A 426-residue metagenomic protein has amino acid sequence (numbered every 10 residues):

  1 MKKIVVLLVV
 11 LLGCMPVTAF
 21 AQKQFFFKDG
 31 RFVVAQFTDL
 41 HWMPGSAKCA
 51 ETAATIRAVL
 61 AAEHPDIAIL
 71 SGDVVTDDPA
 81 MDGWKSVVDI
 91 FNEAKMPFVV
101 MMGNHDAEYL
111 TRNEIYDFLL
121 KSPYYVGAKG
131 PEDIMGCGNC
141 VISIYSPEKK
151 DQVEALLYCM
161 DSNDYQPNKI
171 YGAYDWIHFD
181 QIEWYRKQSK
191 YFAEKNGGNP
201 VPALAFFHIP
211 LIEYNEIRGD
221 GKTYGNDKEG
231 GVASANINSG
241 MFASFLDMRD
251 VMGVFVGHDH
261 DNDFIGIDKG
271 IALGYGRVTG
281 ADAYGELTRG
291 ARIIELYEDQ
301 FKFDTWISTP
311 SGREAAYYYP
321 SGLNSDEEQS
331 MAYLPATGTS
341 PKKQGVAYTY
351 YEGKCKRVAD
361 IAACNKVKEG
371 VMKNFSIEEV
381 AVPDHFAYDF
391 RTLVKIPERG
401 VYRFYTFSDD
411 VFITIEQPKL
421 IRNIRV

Functional and structural regions predicted by a protein language model:
F20-S86: N-terminal active-site segment of His-dependent metallophosphoesterases
K23, F37, V141-S146, D151 (+3 more regions): Binuclear metal-dependent phosphoesterase catalytic core
A35-A53, V75-D82, Y124, P167-W176 (+2 more regions): Acidic/histidine-rich helix-loop elements that form or flank divalent-metal/phosphate-binding sites at the catalytic
M43-G45, T76-P79, V100-T111, Y165-N168 (+4 more regions): Active-site environment of divalent metal-dependent phosphoester hydrolases
A47-K48, G72-I90, A107-Y124, I217 (+1 more regions): Metal-dependent catalytic neighborhoods of phosphoester/phosphodiester hydrolases
H64-D66, L156-C159, Y171-D263: His/acidic metal-ligating clusters that form di-metal
K85-G197, R292-Y297: Extended active-site neighborhood of metal-dependent phosphoesterases/phosphodiesterases
S330-R403, F407-V426: Extracellular/secretory pathway-exposed regions associated with glycan biology
